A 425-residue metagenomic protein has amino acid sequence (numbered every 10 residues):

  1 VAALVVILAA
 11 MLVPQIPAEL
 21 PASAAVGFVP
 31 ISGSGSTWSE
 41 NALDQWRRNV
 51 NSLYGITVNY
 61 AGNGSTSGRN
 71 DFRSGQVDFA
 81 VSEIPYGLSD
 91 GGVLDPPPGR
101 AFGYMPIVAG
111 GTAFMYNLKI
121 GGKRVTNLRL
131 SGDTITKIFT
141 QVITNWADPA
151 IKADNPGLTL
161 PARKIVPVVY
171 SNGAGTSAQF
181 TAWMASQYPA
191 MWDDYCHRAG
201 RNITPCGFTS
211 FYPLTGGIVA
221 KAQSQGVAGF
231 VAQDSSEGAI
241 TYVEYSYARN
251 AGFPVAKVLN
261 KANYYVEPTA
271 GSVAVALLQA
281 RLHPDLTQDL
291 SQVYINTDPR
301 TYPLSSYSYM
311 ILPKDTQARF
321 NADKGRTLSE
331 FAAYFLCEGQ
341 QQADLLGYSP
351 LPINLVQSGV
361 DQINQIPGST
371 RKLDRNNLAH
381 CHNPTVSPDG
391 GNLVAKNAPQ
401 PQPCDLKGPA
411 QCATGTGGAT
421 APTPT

Functional and structural regions predicted by a protein language model:
V1-A22: Secretory targeting and sorting signals
Q15-T425: Flexible loop/hinge segments at secondary-structure junctions
